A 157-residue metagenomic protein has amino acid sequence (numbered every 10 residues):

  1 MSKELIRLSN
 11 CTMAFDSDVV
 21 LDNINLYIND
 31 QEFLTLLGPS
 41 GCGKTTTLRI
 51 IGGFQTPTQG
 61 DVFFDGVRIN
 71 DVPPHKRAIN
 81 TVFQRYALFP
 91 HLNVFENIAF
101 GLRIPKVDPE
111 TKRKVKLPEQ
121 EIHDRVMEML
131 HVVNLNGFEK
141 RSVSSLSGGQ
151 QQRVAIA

Functional and structural regions predicted by a protein language model:
T35, T81, V154-A157: ABC ATPase nucleotide-binding domain "signature" region
L37-P39: The feature captures the beta-strand-to-loop junction immediately N-terminal to the Walker
G52: Helix-to-loop junction immediately C-terminal to a conserved catalytic motif
G60-R68: Conserved ABC transporter NBD signature motif
R68-N70, R103-F138: Conserved ABC ATPase "signature" region
D71, S142-L146, Q150: Conserved ABC ATPase signature
L92-P109, S142: Short coil-to-helix segment of the ABC ATPase nucleotide-binding domain corresponding to the Q-loop/switch region
